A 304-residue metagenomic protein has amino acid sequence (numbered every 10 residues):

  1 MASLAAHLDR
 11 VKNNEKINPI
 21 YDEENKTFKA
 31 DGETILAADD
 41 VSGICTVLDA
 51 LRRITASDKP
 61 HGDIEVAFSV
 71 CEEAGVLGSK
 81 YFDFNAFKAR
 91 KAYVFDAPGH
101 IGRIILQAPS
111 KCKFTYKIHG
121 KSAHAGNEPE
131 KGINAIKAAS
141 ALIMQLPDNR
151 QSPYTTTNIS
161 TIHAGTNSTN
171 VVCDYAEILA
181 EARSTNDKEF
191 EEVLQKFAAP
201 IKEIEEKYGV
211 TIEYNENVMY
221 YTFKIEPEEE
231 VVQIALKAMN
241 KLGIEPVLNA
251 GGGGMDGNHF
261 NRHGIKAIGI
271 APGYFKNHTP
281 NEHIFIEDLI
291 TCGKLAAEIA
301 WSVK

Functional and structural regions predicted by a protein language model:
M1-F68, A89, T291: Active-site metal-coordination/substrate-binding segment of hydrolases, especially metallo-dependent peptidases
H7, H61-G62, H124, F275-T279: Histidine-centered active-site/metal-ligand motif
L8-R10, K16-I35, C71-E206, V210-Y221: Midchain, well-structured core segments that form catalytic/ion-binding scaffolds
D39-T46, A135-A138, V231, D256 (+1 more regions): Catalytic-loop motifs flanking and including active-site residues across diverse enzymes
I44-I54, F82, A139-I143, F260 (+1 more regions): Buried hydrophobic packing segments
R52-E65, L146-T155, V303: Phosphate-handling active-site elements
K137-S152, L194, Y220-I268: Active-site-adjacent substrate-binding region of metalloamidase/peptidase-like peptide-processing proteins
S168, D174-A176, I244-V303: Zn-dependent metallopeptidase/amidohydrolase metal-coordination segment
